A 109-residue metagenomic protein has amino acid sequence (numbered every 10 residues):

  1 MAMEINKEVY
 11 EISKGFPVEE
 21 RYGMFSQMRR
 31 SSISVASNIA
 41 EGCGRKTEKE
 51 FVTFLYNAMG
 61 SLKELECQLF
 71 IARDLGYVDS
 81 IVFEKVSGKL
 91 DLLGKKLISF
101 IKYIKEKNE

Functional and structural regions predicted by a protein language model:
M1-E109: Amphipathic alpha-helical assembly/interaction segments
